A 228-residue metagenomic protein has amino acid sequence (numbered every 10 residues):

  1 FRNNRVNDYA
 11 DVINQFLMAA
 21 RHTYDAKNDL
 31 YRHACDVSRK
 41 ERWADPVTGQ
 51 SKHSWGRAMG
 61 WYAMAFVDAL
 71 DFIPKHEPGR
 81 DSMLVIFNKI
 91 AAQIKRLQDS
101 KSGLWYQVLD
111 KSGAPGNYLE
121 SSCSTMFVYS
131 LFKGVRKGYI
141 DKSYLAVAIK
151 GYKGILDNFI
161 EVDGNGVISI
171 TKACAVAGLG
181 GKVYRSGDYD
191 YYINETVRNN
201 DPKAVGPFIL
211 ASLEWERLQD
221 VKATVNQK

Functional and structural regions predicted by a protein language model:
F1-N7, F16, D45-G49: Active-site cleft segment of glycoside hydrolase catalytic domains centered on the general acid/base Glu
F1-V6, W61-G79, T125-I140, T196-V197 (+1 more regions): Well-ordered alpha-helical scaffold segments within catalytic/enzyme domains
Y9-R42, L84-S102, V147-G164: Long, well-ordered core segments of solenoidal/helical folds
D29-S54, S102-C123, N165-V197: Carbohydrate-binding/catalytic loop surfaces
W55-W61: Aromatic-lined glycan-binding groove of carbohydrate-active enzymes
A63-S112, G116: Oxyanion-binding "anion nests"
L119, C123, R136-K228: CBM-like carbohydrate-recognition segments
